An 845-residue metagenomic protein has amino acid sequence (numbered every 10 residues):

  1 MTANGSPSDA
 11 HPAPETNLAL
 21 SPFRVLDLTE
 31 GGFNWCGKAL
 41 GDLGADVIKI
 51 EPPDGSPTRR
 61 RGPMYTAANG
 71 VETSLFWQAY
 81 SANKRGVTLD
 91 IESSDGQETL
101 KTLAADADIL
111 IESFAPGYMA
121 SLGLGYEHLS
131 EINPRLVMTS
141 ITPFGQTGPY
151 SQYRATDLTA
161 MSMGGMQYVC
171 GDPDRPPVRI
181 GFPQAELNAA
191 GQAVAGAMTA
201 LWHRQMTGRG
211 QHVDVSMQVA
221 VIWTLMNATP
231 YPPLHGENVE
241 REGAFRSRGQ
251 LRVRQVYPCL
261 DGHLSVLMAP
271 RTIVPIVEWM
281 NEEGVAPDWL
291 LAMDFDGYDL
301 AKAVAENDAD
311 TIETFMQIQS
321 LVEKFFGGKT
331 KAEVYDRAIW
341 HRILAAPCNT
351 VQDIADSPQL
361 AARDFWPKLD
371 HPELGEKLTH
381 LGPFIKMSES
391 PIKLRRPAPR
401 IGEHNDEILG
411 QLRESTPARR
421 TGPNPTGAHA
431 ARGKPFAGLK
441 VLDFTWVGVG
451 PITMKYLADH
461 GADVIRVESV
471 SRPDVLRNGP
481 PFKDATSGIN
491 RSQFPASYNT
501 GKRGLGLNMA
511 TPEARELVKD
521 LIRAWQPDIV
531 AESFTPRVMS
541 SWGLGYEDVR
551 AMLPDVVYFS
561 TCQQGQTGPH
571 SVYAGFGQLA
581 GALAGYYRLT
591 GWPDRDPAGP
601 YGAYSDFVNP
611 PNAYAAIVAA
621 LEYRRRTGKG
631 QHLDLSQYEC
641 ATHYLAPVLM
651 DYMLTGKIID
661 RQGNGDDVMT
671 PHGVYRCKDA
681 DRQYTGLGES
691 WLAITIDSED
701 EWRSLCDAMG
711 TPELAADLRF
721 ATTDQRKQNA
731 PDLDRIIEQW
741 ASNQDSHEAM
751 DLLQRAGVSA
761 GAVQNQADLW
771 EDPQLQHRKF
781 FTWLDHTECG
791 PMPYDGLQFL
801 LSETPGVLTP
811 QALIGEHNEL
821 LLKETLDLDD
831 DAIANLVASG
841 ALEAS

Functional and structural regions predicted by a protein language model:
M1-R209, E240-R241, A332, R400 (+3 more regions): N-terminal helix-loop segment corresponding to the beta1-alpha1 unit of nucleotide/adenylate-binding folds
M1-R24, P258, L300-A301, N349-D443 (+4 more regions): Terminal low-complexity tails and localization/encapsulation signals of metabolic enzymes
D46-V47, D336-D353, S415, D463-V467 (+2 more regions): Short, well-structured beta-strand/strand-turn elements
T159, I180-M198, M217-N227, R252 (+5 more regions): Mid-domain beta-loop-alpha active-site segment that forms a flexible, acidic cofactor/metal-binding surface
R175-A185, P258-H263, S390-K393, R595-S605 (+3 more regions): Flexible glycine/proline-enriched surface loops and loop-helix/loop-strand junctions
A190-G210, W223-G236, E278-A292, P610-G630 (+2 more regions): Oxidoreductase and adenylate-handling cofactor-binding alpha/beta cores
H235-R254, K329, I658-D679: Active-site Gly/Thr loop motif
V253-H341, A345, P671-A756, A760: Aromatic-enriched alpha-helical interface/lid elements that frame and gate functional surfaces
